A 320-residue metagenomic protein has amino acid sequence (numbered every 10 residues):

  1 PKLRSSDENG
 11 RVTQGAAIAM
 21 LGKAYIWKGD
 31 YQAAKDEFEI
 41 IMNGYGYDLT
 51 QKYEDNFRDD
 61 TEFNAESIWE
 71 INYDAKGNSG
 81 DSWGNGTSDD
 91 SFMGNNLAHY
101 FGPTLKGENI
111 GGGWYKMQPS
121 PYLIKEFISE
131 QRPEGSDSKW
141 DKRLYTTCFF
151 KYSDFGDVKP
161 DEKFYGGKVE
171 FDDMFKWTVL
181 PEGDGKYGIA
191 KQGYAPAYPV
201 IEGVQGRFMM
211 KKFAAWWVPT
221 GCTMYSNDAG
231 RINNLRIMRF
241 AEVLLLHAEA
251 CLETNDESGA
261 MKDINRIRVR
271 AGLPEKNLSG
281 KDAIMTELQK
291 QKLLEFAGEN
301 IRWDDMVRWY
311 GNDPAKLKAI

Functional and structural regions predicted by a protein language model:
P1-S91, S129-I320: Acidic/polar-rich alpha-helix caps and helix-coil junctions
F101-G102, F149: A cross-taxon signal for low-complexity, glycine/charged-rich
T104-M117: Surface-exposed intrinsically disordered loops and tails
S120-Y122, S138-K139: Segments forming glycine/polar-rich beta-alpha architectures that bind adenosine-containing cofactors
K125-F127: Transcriptional activation interfaces
